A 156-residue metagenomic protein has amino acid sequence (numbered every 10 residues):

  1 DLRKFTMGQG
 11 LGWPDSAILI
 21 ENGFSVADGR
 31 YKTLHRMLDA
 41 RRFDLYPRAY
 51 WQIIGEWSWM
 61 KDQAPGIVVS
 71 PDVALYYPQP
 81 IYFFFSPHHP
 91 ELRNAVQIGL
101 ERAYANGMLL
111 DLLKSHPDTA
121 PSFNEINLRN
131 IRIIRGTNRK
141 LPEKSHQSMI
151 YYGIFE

Functional and structural regions predicted by a protein language model:
D1-G23, L34: Bilobed "Venus flytrap"/periplasmic-binding protein-like clamshell domains and structurally analogous long
T6-W13, G29-K32, P47, S86-N94 (+1 more regions): Soluble non-cytosolic domains of exported or imported proteins
S16, H35, R93, Q97-L100 (+1 more regions): Extracytoplasmic/secreted envelope proteins and their assembly/folding machinery, especially bacterial periplasmic
E21-N22, K32-W51: Short helices/loops that flank or line small-molecule/ion binding pockets
Y46-G66: A ligand-binding cleft/hinge motif common to bilobed small-molecule-binding domains
K61-Q97, T119-S145, I150-F155: Periplasmic-binding protein-like
R102-H116: Periplasmic-binding protein-like
